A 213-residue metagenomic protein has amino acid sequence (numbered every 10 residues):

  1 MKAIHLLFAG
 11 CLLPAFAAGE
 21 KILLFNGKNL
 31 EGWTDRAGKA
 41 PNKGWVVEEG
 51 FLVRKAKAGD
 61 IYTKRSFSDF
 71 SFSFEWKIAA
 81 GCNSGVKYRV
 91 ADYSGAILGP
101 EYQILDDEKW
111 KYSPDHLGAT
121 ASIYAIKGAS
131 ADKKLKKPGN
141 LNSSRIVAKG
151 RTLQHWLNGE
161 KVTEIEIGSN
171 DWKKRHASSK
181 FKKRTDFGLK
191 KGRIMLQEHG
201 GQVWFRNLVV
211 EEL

Functional and structural regions predicted by a protein language model:
K2-A9: Sec-dependent signal peptide recognition, specifically the positively charged N-region followed immediately by
A9-A17: Hydrophobic h-region of N-terminal signal peptides that target proteins for export in Gram-negative bacteria
A17-L213: Carbohydrate-interacting regions of secretory-pathway proteins
